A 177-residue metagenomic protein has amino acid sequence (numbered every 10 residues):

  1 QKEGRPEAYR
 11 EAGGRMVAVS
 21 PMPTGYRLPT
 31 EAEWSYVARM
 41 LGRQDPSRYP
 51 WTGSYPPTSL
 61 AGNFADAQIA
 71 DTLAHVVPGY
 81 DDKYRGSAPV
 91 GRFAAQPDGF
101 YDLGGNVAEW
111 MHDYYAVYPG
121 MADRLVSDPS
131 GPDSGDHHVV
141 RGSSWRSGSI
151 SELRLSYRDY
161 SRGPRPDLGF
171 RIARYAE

Functional and structural regions predicted by a protein language model:
Q1-S156, R162: Functional-site microenvironments in short loops/helix caps that host divalent-cation chemistry
P166-E177: Short, structured beta-strand segments at or near domain termini in extracellular proteins/domains
